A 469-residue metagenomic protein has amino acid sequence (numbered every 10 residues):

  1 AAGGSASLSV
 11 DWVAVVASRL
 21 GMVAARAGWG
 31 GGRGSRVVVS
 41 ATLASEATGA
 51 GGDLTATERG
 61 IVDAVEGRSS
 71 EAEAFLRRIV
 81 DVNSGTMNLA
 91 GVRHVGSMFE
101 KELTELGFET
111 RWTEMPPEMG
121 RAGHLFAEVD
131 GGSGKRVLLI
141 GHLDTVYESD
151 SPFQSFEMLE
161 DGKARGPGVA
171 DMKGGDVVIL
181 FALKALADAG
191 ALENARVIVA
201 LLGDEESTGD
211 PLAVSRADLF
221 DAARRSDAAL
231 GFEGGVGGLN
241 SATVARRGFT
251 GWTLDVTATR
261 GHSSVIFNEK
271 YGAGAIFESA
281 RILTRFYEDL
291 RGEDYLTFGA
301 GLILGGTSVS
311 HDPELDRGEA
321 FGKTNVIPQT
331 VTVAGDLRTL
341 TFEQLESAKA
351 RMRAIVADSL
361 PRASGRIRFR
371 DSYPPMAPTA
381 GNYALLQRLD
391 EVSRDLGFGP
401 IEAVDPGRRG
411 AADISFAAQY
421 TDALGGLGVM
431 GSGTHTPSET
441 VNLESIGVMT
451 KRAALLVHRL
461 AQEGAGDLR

Functional and structural regions predicted by a protein language model:
A1-W29, V39: N-terminal mitochondrial targeting presequence
T42-G60, S69, A74, S84-G85 (+3 more regions): Metal-dependent amide/peptide-bond hydrolase catalytic core, centered on the "pita-bread" metallohydrolase fold
G51-P167, A187-E193: Acidic/His- and Gly-rich active-site-bordering loop/insert found across diverse amide/peptide-bond hydrolases
M119-G123, G131-G134, G248, I327-Q329 (+1 more regions): A short, glycine/Asx- and small/polar-enriched loop/turn that sits immediately N-terminal to a beta-strand
L139, E160-G209, W252-V256, F267-D289 (+2 more regions): Alpha-helical metal-binding/catalytic segments enriched in His/Glu/Asp
I140-G141, A200-L202, L230-E233, T257 (+1 more regions): Short beta-strand segments
E148-M158, A245-G248, P313-G318: Short, flexible, mixed-charge acidic loops at enzyme active sites
M172-R247, G305-L315, A465-L468: Acidic/histidine-rich catalytic neighborhood of metal-dependent amide-processing enzymes
